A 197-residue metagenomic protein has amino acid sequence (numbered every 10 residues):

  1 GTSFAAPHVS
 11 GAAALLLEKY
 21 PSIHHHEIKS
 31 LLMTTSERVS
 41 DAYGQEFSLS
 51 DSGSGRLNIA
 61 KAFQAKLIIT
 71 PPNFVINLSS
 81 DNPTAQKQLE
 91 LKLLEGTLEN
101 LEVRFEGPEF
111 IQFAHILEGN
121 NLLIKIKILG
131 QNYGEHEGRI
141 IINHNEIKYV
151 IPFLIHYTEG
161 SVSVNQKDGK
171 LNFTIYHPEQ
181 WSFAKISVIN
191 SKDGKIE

Functional and structural regions predicted by a protein language model:
G1-Q45: Hydrolase catalytic cores
I23-E27, Q131-R139: Short glycine/proline/serine/threonine-rich loop/turn segments at secondary-structure transition edges
A42, I69-N73, L94-L123, K185-E197: Surface-exposed binding patches on compact interaction domains or structured appendages
I59-E95, K127-Q131: Beta-sheet-dominated interaction scaffolds and their linkers
N82-Q88, N165-F183: Contiguous beta-strand segments within globular domains
L89, G134-N145: A short beta-strand micro-motif common to beta-rich folds, especially ectodomain repeats
L94-N100, N132-Y133, I175-A184: A short beta-turn/strand-edge loop motif at beta-sheet boundaries
P152-G160: Short beta-strand edge segments in extracellular beta-sheet folds
